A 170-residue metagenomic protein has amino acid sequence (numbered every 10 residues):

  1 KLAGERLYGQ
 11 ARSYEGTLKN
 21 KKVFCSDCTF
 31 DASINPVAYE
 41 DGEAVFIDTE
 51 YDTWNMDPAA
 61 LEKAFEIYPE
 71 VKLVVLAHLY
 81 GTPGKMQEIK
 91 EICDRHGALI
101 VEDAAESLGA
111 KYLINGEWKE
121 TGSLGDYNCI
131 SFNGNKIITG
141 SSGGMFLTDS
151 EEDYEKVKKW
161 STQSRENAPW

Functional and structural regions predicted by a protein language model:
K1, D31, N35, E91 (+3 more regions): A broad detector of short, well-ordered amphipathic alpha-helices that serve as recognition/interaction surfaces
L2-G9, Y39: Active-site catalytic microenvironments for nucleophilic, acid-base chemistry
Y8-L18, I114-E117, P169-W170: Short helix-coil transition/hinge motifs at the ends and kinks of transmembrane helices, capturing the brief
A11-R95, L99-K111: PLP-dependent aminotransferase-like
E15, P36, K119-T121, K136-I137: Short secondary-structure boundary/capping segments
K19, E70, S123-L124, G140: Short loop/turn motifs at secondary-structure junctions
N55-E62, I114-Y127: A short alpha/beta connector and helix-capping loop motif
S107-I114, L124-W170: Active-site region of PLP-dependent enzymes
